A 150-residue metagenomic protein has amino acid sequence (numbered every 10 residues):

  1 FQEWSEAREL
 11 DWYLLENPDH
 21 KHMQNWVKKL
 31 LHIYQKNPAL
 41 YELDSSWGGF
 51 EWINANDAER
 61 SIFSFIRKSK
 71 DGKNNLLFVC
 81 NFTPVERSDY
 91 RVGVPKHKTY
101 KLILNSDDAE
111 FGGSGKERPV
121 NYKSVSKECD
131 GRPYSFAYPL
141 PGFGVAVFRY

Functional and structural regions predicted by a protein language model:
F1-Y150: Carbohydrate-interacting/catalytic domains
